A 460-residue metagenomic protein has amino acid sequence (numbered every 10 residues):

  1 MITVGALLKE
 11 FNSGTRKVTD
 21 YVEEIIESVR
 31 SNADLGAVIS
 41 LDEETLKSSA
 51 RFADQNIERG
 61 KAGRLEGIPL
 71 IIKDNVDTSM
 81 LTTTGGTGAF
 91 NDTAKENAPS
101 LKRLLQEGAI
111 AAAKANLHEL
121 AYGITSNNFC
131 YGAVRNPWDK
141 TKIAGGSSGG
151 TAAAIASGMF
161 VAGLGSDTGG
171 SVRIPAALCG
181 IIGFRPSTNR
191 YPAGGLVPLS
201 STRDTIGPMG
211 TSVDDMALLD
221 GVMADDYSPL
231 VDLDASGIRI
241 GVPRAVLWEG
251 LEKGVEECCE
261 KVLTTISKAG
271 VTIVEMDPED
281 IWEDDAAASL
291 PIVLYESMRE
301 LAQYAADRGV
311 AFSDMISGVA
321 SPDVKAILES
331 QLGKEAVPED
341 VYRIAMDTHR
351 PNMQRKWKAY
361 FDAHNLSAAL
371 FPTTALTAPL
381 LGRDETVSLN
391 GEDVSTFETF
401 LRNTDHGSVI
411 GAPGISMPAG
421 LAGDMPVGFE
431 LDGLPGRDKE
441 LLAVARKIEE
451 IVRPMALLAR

Functional and structural regions predicted by a protein language model:
M1-K47, K261, K268-G270, L457-R460: An N-terminal boundary/leader segment
G5, K9, S31, S157-E249 (+2 more regions): Structural helix-boundary/capping segments
V18-E23, K253-P278, A302-S317, R343-L366: Acyltransferase
I25, G67, K73, M223 (+1 more regions): Glycine-rich, small-residue loops and helix-cap segments that act as flexible hinges at active-site edges
I25, L46, M216, I240 (+3 more regions): Residue-level signal for inorganic ion chemistry
A53-P69, D232-G241: Immediate post-signal peptide segment of exported/extracytoplasmic ligand-binding proteins
L65-G85, G237-R239, Y295-R355, S416-G423: Short helix-loop capping/hinge segments that flank enzyme active sites or metal/cofactor-binding pockets
E66-I206, P243-A245, F371-E392: Short glycine/serine-rich loop/turn segments
